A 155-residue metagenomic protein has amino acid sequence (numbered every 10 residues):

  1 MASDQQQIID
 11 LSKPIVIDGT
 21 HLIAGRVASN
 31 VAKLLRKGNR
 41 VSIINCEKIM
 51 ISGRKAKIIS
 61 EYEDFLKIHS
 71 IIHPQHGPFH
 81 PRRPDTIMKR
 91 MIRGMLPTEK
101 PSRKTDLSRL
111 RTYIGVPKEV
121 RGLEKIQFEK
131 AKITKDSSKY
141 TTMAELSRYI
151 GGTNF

Functional and structural regions predicted by a protein language model:
M1-F155: Ribosome-associated RNA-binding proteins
